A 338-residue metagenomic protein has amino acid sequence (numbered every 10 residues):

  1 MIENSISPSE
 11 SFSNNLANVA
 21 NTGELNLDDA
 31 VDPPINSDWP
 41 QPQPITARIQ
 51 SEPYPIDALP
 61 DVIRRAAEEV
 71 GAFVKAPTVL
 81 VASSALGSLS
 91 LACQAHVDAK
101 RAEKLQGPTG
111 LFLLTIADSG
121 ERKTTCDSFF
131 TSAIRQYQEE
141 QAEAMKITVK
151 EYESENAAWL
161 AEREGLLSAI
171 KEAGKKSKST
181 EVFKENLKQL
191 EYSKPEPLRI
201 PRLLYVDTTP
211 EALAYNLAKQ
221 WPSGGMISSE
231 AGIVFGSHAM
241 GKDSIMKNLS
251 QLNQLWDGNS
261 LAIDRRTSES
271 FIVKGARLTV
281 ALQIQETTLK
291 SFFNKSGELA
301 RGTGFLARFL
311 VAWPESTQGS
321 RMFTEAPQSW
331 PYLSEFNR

Functional and structural regions predicted by a protein language model:
I2-N4, N15-R338: Phosphate-handling catalytic cores of nucleic-acid transaction enzymes
